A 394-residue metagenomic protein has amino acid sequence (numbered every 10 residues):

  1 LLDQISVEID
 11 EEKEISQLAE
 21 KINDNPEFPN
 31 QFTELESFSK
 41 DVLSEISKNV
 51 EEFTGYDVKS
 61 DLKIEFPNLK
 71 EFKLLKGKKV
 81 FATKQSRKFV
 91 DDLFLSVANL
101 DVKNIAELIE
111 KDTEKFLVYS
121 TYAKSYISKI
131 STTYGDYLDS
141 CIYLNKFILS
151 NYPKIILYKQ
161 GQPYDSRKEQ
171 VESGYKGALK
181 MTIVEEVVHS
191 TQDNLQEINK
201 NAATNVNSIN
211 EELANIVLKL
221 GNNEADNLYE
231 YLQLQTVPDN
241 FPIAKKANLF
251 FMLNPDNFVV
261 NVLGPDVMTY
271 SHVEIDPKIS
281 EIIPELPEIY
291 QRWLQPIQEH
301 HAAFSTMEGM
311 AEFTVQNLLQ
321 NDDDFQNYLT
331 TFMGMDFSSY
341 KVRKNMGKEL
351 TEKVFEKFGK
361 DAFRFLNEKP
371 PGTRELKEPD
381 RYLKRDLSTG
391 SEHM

Functional and structural regions predicted by a protein language model:
L35-S60, V90-T113: Zn2+-dependent metallopeptidase catalytic core
S60-K79, N205-I209: Acidic helix-start/capping segments at beta-turn-to-alpha-helix junctions
L69-Y143, I148-Y158: Catalytic zinc-binding patch centered on the HExxH motif and its immediate surroundings that defines zinc-dependent
N104-L138, Q162-G177, A247-F304: Intrinsically disordered, low-complexity acidic Ser/Thr-rich regulatory segments
F147-V184: Short pre-active-site segment immediately N-terminal to the catalytic Zn-binding motif
S173-G177, D193-V237: Post-HEXXH active-site segment of zinc metalloproteases
E186-N205, M310, Q320-D322: Catalytic Zn2+-binding segment of zinc metalloproteases
L253-M394: Pan-zinc metallopeptidase signature
